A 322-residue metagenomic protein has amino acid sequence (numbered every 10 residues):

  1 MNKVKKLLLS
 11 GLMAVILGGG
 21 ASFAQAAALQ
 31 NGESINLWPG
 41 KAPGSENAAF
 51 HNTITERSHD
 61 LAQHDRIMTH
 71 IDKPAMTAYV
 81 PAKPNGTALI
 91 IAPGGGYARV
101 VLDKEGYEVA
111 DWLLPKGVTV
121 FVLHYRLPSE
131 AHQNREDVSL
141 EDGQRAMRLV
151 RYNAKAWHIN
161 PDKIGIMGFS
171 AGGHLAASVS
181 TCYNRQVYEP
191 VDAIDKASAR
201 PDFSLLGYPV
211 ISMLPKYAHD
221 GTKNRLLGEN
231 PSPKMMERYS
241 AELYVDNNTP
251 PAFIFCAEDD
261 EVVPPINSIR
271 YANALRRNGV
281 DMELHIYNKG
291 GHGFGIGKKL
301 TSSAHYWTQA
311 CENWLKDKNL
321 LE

Functional and structural regions predicted by a protein language model:
A27-P84: N-terminal cap/lid segment of alpha/beta-hydrolase-fold proteins
E56-Q63, A193, P209-Y244, P250: Mobile cap/lid helix-loop segments that gate and shape the active-site cleft of serine hydrolases
G86-G94: Short beta-strand element of the alpha/beta-hydrolase
V100-V109, L123-P161, K298-H305: Catalytic nucleophile-loop/oxyanion-hole region of alpha/beta-hydrolase and closely related hydrolase-like folds
R145-A218, M236: Primarily recognizes the serine-hydrolase "nucleophile elbow" in alpha/beta-hydrolase and SGNH/GDSL folds
I254-C256, D260: Short beta-strand/loop motif that positions the catalytic acidic residue of the alpha/beta-hydrolase fold
E261-N267: Conserved alpha/beta-hydrolase "acid-adjacent" motif
I269-E322: C-terminal catalytic histidine-bearing segment of alpha/beta-hydrolase fold enzymes
